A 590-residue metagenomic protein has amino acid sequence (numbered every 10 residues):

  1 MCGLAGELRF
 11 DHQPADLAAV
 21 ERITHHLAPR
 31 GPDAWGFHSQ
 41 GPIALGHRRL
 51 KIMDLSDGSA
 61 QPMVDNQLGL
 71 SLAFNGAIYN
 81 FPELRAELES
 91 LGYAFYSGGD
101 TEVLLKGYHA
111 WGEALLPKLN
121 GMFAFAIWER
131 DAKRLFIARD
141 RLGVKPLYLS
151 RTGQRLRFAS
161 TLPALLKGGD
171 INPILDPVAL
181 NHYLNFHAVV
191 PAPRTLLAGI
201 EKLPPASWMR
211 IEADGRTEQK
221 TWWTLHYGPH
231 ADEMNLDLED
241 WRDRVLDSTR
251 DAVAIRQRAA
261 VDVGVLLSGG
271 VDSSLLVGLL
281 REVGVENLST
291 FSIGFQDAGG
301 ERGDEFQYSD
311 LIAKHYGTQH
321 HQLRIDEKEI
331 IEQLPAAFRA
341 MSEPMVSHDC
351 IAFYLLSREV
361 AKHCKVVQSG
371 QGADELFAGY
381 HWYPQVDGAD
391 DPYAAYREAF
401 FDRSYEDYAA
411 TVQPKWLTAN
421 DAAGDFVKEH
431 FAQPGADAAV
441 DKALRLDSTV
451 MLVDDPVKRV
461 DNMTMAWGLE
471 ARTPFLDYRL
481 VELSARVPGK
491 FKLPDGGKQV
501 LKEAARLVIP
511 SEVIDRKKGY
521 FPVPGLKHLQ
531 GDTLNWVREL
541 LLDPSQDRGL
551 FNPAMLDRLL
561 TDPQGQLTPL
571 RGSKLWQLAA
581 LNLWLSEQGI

Functional and structural regions predicted by a protein language model:
M1-L4, P14, E21, G41 (+9 more regions): Adenosyl-5′-phosphate
M1-M341, F353, E503-L507, E512 (+3 more regions): Cysteine-centered catalytic environments shared across enzyme families
L267, G370, L452: Conserved S/T- and glycine-rich ATP-binding loop of Class I adenylate-forming
G300, I325, P344-S347, Y396 (+1 more regions): Alpha-helix capping and helix-loop boundary segments enriched in small/acidic/polar residues
P335-R339, Y383-Q385, H528-Q530: Short low-complexity, flexible loop/linker segments enriched in glycine and/or proline with clustered acidic
C364-D374, A378-Y380: Short acidic/histidine-rich active-site segments
F377-F400: A mobile, often basic/glycine-rich helix-loop segment that functions as the active-site lid/recognition loop
